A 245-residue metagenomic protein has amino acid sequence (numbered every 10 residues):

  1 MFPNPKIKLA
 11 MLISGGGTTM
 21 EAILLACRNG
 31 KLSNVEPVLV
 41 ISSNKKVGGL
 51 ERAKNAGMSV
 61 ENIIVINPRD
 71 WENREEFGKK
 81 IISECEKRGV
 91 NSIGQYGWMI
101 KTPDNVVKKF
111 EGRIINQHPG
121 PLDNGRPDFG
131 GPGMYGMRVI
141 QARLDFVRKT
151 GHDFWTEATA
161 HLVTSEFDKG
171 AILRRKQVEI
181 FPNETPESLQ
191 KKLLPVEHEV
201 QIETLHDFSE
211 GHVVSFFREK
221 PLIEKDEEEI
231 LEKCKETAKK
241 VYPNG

Functional and structural regions predicted by a protein language model:
M1-G245: One-carbon transfer enzymes
